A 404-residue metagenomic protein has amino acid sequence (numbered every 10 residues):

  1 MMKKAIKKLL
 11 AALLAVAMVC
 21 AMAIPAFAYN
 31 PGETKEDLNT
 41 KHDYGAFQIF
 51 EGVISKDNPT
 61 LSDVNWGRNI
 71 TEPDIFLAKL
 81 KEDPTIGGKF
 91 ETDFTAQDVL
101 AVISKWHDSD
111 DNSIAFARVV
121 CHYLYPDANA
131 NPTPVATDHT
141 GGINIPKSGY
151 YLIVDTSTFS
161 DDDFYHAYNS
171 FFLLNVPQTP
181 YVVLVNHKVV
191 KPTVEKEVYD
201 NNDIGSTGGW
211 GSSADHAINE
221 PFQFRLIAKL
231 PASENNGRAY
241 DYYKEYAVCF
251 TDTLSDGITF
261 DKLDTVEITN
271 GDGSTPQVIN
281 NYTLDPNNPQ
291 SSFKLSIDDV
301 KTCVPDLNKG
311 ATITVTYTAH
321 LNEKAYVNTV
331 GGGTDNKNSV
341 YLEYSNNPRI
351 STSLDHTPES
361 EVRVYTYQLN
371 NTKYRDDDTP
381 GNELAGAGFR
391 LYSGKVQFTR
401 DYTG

Functional and structural regions predicted by a protein language model:
M2-G404: Solvent-exposed loop/turn and edge beta-strand elements of beta-rich ligand-binding domains
